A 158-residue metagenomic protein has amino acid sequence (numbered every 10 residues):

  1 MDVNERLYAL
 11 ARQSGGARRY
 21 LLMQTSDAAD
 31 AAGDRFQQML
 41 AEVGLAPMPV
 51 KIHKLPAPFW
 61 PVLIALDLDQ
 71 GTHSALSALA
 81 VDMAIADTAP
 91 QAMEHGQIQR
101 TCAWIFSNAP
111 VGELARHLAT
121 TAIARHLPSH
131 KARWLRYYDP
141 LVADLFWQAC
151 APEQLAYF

Functional and structural regions predicted by a protein language model:
M1-R136, P140-F158: Terminal low-complexity "docking" segments
